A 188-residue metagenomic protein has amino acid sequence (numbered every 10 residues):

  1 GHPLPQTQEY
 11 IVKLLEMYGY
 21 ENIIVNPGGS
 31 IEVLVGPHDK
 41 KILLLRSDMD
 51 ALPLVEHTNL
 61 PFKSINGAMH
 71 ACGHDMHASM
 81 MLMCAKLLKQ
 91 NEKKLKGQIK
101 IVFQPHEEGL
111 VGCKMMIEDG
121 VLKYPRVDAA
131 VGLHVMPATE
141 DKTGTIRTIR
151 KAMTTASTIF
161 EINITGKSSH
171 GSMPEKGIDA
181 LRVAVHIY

Functional and structural regions predicted by a protein language model:
G1-H70, D75, S79-L95: Acidic/His- and Gly-rich active-site-bordering loop/insert found across diverse amide/peptide-bond hydrolases
L52, N59-M69, M76, K93-Y188: Histidine/acidic-residue-rich, glycine-tolerant segments that coordinate divalent metal ions
